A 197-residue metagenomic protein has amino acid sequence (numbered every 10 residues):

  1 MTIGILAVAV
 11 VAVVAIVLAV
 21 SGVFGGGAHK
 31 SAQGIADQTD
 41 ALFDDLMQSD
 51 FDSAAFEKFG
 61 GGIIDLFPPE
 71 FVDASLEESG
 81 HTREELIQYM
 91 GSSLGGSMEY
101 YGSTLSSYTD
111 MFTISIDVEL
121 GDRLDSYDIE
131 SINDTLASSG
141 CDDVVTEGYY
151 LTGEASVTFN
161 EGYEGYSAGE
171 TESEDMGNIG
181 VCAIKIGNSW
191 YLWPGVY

Functional and structural regions predicted by a protein language model:
T2-G27: Membrane-embedded alpha-helical segments of small multi-pass membrane proteins
I3-I5, I16, I35, I63-I64 (+5 more regions): Weak global preference for isoleucine
A9-A12, L18, D73, E130 (+1 more regions): N-terminal non-cleavable signal-anchor helices
A28-I116: Core segments of small alpha/beta cavity-forming domains
D50-A54, Y166-E174: Intrinsically disordered, low-complexity coil segments
E77-G169: Surface-exposed, charged secondary-structure patches
S173-Y197: Short beta-strand edge/turn micro-motifs at domain boundaries
